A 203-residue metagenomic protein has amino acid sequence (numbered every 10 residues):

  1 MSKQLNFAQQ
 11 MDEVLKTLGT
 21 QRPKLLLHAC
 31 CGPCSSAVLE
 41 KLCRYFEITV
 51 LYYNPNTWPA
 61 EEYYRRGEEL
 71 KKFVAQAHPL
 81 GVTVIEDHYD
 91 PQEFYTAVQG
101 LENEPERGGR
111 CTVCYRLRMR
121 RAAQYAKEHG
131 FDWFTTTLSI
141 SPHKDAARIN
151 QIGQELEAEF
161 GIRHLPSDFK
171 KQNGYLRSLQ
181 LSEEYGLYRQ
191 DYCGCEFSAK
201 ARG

Functional and structural regions predicted by a protein language model:
M1-G203: Nucleotide-activated chemistry modules centered on ATP-dependent adenylation/adenylyltransferase
